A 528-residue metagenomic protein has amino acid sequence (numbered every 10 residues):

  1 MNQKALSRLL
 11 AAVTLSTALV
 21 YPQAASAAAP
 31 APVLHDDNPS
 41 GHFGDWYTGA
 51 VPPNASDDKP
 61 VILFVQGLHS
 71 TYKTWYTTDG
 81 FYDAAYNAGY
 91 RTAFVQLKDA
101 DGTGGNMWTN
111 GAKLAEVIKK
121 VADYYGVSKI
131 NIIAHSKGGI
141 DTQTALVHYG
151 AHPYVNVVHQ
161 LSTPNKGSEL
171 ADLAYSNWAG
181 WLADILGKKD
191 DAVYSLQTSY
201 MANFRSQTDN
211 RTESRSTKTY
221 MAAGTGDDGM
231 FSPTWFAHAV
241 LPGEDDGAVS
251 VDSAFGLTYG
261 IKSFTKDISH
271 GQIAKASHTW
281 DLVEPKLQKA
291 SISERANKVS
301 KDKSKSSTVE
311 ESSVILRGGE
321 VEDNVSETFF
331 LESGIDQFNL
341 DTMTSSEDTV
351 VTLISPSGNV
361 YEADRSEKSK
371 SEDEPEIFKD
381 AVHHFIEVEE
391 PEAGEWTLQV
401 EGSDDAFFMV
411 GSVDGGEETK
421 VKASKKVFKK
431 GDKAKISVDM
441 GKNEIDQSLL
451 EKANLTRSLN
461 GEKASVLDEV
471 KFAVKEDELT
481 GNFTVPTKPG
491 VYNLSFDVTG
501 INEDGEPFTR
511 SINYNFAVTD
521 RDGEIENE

Functional and structural regions predicted by a protein language model:
V20, A28-A29, I62-Q66, G111-D209 (+1 more regions): Serine-dependent carboxylesterase/thioesterase catalytic core of lipase-like alpha/beta-hydrolase/SGNH enzymes
A29-G41, W46, A50-K129: Active-site catalytic motif of lipid deacylating hydrolases and related acyltransferases
E213-V350, Q399-D404, K422, K426: C-terminal catalytic-base region of ester-bond hydrolases, centering on the histidine of the charge-relay
S345-D380, V410, L459-G461: Surface-exposed beta-strand/loop patches in noncatalytic accessory domains and peripheral targeting/linker segments
S369-G394, S403, M409-D414: Beta-sandwich interaction modules
E389-A393, T484-Y492: Surface-exposed, short loops/turns at beta-strand junctions within beta-sandwich domains
V413-E418, N502-E528: Short beta-strand elements
D432-E444: Beta-strand-rich structural segments
